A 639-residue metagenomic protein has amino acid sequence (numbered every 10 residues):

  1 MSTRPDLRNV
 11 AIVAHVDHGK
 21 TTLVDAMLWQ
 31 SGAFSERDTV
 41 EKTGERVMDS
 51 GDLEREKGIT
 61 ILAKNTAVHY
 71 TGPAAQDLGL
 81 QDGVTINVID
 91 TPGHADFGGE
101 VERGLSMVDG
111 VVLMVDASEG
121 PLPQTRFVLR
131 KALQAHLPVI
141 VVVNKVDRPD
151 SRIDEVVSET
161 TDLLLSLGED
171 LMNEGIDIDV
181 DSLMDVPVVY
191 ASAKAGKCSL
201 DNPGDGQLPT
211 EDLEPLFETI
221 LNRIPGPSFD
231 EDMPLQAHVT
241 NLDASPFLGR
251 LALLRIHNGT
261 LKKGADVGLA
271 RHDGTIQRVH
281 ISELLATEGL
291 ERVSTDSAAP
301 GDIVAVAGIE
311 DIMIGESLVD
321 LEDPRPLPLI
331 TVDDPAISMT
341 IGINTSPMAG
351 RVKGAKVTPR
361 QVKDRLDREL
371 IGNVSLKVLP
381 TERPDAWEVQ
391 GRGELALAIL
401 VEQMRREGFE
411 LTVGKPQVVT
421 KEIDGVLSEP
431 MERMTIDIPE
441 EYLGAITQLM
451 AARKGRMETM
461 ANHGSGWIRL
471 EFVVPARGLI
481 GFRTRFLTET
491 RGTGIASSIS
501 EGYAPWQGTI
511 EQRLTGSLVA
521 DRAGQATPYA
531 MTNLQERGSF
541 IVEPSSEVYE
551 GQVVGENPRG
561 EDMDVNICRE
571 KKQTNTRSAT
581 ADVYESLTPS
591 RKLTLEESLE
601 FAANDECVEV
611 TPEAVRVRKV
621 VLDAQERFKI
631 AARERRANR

Functional and structural regions predicted by a protein language model:
M1-R639: Structural and coupling elements of P-loop NTPases
